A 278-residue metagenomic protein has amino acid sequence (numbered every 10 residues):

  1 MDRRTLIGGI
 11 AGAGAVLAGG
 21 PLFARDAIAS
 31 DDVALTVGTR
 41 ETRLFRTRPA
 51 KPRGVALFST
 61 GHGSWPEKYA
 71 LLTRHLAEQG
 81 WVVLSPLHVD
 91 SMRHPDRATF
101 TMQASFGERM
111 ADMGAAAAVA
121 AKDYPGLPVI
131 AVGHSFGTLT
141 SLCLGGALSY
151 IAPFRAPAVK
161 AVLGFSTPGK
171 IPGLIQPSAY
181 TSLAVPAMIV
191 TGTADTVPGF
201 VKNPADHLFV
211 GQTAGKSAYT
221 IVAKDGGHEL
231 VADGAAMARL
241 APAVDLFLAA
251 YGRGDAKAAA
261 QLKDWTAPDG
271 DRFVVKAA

Functional and structural regions predicted by a protein language model:
M1, P21-A34: C-terminal segment of N-terminal export signals and the immediately downstream linker at the start of the mature
T5-A24: N-terminal export signals
D32-R48, P52-G126: Serine-hydrolase catalytic machinery in alpha/beta-hydrolase-like enzymes
R48-K51, L127, Q176-I189, T193 (+3 more regions): Alpha/beta-hydrolase superfamily serine-hydrolase fold, recognizing
F58-H62, S135, G192: Glycine-rich His-Gly loop
A118-S178: Primarily recognizes the serine-hydrolase "nucleophile elbow" in alpha/beta-hydrolase and SGNH/GDSL folds
A156-V222: The feature captures the conserved acid-bearing segment of alpha/beta-hydrolase catalytic domains
D225, G234-A278: Alpha/beta-hydrolase-fold serine-hydrolase catalytic core, especially in secreted/extracellular enzymes
